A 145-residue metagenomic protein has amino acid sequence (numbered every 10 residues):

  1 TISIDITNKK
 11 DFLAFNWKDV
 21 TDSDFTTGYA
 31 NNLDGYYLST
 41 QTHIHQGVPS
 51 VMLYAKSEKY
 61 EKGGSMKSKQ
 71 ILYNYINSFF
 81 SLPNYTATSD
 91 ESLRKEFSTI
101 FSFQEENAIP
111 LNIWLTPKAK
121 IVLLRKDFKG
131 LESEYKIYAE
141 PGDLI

Functional and structural regions predicted by a protein language model:
T1-V20: N-terminal export/targeting and maturation segments
L13-F15, N32-I109: Long, charged/polar, surface-exposed segments that mediate recognition or autoinhibition
D22-F25, Y29-N32: N-terminal domain-start interaction segment
S23-F25, E106-A108, L115: Residues that act as N-cap/strand-start positions at coil-to-secondary-structure junctions
T26-T27, V51, P110-N112, S133-K136: Short beta-strand micro-motifs in enzyme catalytic cores
N31, W114-P117: Active-site beta-strand termini and strand-to-loop segments that position acidic
I113, V122-E134: Short, exposed beta-strand-loop hairpins at the edges of beta-sheets in extracellular/periplasmic proteins
E132-I145: Short, low-complexity, Pro/Ser/Thr/Gly-rich segments in the mature regions of secreted, periplasmic
